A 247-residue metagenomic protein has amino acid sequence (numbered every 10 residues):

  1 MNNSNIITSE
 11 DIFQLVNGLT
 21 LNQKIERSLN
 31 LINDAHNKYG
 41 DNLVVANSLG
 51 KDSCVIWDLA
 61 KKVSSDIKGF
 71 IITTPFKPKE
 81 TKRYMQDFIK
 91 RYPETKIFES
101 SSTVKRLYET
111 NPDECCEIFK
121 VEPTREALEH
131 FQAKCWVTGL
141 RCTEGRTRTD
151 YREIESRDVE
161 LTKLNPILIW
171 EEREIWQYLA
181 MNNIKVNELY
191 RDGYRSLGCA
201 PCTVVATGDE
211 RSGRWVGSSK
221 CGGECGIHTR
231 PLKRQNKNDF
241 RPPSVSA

Functional and structural regions predicted by a protein language model:
N2-A247: Nucleotide-activated chemistry modules centered on ATP-dependent adenylation/adenylyltransferase
